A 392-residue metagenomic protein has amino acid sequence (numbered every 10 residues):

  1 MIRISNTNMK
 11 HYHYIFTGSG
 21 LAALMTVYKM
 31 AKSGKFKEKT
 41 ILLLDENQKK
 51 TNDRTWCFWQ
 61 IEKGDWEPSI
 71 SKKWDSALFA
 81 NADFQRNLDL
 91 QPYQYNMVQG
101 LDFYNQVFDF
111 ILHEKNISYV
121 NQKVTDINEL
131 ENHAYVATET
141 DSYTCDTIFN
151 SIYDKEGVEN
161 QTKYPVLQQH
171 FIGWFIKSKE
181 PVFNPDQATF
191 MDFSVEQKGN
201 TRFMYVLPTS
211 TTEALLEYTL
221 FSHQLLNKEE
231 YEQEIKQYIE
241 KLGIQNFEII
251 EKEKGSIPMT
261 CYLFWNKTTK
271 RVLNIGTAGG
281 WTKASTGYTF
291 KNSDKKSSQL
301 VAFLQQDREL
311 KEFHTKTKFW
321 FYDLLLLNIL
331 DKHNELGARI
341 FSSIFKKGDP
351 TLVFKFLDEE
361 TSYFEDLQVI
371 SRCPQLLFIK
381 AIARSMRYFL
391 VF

Functional and structural regions predicted by a protein language model:
N8-A22, L42: Beta1/beta-strand and adjacent pyrophosphate-binding region of the FAD-binding site in flavoprotein oxidoreductases
T17, F149-S151, N274-G276: Redox-cofactor binding/interface segments in oxidoreductases and associated redox assembly factors
M25, K29-D83: N-terminal FAD cofactor-binding segment of flavoenzymes
K29, S118-Q245, L263: Predominantly flavin-linked oxidoreductase catalytic cores and closely associated redox partners
Q60-N121, I127-E129: A conserved beta-strand/loop capping segment in the N-terminal third of enzymes that catalyze redox or closely related
V124, K198, S222-Q299: FAD/FMN-dependent oxidoreductases across multiple families
K198-T201, S256-N274, L326-E335, S342-D349: FAD-binding beta-loop-beta segment adjacent to the flavin cofactor pocket
S298-F392: C-terminal helical "tail/cap" subdomain of flavin- and related membrane-associated enzymes
